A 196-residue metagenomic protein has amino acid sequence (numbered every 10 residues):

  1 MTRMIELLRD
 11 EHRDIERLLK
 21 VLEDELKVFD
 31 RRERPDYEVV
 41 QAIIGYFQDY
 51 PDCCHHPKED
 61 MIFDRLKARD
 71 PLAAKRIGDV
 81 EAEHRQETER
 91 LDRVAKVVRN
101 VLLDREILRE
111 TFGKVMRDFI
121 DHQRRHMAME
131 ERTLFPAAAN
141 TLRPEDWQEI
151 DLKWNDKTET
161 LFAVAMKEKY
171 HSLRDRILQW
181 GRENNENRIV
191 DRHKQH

Functional and structural regions predicted by a protein language model:
M1-H196: Small-residue-biased structural context
